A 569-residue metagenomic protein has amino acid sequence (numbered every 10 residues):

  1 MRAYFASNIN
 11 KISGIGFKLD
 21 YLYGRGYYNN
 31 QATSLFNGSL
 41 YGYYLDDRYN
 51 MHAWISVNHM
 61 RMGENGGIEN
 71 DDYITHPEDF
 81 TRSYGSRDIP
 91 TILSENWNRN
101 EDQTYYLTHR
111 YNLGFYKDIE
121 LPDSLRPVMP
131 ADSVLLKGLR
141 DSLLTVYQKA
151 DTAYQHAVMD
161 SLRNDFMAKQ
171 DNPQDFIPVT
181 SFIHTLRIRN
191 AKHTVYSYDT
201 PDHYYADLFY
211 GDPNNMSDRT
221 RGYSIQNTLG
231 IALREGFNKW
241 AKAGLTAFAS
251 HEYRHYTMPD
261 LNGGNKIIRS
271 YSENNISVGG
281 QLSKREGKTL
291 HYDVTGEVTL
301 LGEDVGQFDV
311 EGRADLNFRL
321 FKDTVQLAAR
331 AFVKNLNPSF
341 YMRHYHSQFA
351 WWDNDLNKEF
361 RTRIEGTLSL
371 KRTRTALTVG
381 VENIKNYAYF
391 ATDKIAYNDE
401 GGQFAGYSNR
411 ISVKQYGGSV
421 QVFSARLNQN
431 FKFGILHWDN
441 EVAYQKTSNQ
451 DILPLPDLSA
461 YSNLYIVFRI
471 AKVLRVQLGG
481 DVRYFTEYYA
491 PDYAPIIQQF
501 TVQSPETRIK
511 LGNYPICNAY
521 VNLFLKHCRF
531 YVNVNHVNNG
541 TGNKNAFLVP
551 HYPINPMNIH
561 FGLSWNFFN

Functional and structural regions predicted by a protein language model:
M1-K18, N274-V278, L282-E286, L290: Acidic/polar, low-complexity linker and loop regions
R2-Y23, N30-M62, N96-W97, E101: Transmembrane beta-barrel wall of Gram-negative outer-membrane proteins
R25-G26, S448: Short, solvent-exposed loop/turn segments at secondary-structure junctions
Y28-N29, E64-I68, S339-H344: Short acidic, glycine/serine/threonine-rich loops at helix termini
N29, T33, L40, N65-G66 (+5 more regions): Short amphipathic alpha-helical patches
T33, Y44-L45, N70, T81 (+1 more regions): Short alpha-helix boundary/capping motifs
S56-N112: Acidic/polar loop-and-plug regions of large Gram-negative outer-membrane beta-barrel proteins
I92-D141, T145, K149-T152, D160-N569: Exposed, low-structure sequence patches enriched in small/polar residues
